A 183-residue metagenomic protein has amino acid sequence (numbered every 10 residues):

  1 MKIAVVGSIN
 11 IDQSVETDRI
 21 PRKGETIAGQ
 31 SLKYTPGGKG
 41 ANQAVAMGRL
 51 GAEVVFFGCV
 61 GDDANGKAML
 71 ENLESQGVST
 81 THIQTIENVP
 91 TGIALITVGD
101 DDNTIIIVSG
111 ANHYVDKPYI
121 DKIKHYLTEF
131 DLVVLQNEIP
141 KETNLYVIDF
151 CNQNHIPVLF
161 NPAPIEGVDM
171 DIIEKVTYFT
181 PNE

Functional and structural regions predicted by a protein language model:
M1-C59, A64-E71, S75: Glycine-rich phosphate/adenosyl-contacting loop at the front of the ribokinase-like
M1-I9, E71-T85, T97-E183: Ribokinase/PfkB-type carbohydrate-kinase core domain
E87-V89: Short, glycine-/polar-rich solvent-exposed loops and beta-turns at beta-strand/coil boundaries
T91-I96: Short alpha-helix plus adjacent loop in nuclease-associated cores
